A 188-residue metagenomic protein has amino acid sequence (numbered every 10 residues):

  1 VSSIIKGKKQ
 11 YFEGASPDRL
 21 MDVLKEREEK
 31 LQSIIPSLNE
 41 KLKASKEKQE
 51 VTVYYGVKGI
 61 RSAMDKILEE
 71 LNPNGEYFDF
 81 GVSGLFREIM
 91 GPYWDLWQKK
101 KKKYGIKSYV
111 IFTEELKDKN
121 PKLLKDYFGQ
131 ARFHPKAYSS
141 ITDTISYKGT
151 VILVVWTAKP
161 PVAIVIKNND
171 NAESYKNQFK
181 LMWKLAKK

Functional and structural regions predicted by a protein language model:
V1-G7, E28-I35, M64-L68, S140-S146: Short, functional N-terminal and low-complexity linear motifs
S3-G14, F86-K188: PLD/PLD-like phosphodiesterase catalytic module centered on the HKD motif
G14-G105, K188: PLD-like (HKD) phosphodiesterase/transphosphatidyltransferase domain
